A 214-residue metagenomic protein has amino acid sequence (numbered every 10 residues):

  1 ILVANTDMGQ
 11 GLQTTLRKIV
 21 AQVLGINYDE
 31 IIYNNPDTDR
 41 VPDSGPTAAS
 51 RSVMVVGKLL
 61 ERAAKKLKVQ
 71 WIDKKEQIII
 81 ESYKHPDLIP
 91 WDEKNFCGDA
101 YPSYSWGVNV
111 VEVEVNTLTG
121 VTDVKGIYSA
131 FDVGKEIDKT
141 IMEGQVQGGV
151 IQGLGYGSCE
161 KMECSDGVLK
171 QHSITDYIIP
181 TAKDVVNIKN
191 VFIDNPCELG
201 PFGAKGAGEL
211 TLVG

Functional and structural regions predicted by a protein language model:
I1-G214: Cofactor-binding beta-sheet edge motifs in enzyme active sites
